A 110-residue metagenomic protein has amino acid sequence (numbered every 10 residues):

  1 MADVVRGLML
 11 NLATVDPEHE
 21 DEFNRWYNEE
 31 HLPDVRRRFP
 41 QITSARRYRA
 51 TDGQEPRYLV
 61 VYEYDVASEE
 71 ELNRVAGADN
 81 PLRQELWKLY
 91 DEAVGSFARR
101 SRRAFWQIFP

Functional and structural regions predicted by a protein language model:
M1-P110: Macromolecular interaction modules
